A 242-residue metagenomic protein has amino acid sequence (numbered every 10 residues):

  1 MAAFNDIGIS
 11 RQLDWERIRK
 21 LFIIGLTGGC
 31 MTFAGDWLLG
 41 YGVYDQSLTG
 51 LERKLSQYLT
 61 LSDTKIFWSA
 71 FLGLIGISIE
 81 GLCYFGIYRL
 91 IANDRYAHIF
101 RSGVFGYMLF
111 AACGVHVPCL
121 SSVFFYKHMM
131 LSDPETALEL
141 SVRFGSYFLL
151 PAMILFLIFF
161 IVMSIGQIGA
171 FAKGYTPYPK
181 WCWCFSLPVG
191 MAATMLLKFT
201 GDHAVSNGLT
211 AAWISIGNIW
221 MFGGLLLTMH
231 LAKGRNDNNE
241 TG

Functional and structural regions predicted by a protein language model:
A2-E240: Hydrophobic, aromatic-enriched alpha-helical segments typical of multi-pass transmembrane helices
